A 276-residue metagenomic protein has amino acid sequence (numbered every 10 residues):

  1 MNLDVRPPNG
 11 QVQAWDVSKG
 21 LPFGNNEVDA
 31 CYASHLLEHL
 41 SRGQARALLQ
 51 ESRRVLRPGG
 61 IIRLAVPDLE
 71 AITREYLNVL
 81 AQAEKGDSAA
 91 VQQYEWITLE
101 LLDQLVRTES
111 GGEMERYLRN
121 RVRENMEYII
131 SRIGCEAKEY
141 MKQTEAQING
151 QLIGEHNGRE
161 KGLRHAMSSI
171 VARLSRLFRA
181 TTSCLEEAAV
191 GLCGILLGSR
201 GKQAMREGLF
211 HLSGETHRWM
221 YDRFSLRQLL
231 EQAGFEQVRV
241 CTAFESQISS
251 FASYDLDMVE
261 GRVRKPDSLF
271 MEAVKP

Functional and structural regions predicted by a protein language model:
M1-N25, T242-A243, Q247-G261: Adenosine-cofactor binding site in Rossmann-like domains, unifying the SAM/SAH pocket of S-adenosylmethionine-dependent
N25-E27, G60: Surface-exposed loop/turn positions
A30-L36: A short beta-strand submotif of the Rossmann-like class I SAM-dependent methyltransferase core that lines
L36, S52, V66-D68: Hydrophobic adenine-recognition pocket in adenosine-nucleotide-binding enzymes
L37, R53, R227-L230: Non-transmembrane alpha-helical segments in soluble domains of secreted/periplasmic/extracellular proteins
H39-L40, Q44: A short His-aromatic
A45, I61-V274: S-adenosyl-L-methionine-dependent methyltransferase catalytic module, highlighting the catalytic core
R46-I61: A short glycine-rich, Lys/Arg-flanked "PGG" loop and its adjoining helix->strand segment in the class I
